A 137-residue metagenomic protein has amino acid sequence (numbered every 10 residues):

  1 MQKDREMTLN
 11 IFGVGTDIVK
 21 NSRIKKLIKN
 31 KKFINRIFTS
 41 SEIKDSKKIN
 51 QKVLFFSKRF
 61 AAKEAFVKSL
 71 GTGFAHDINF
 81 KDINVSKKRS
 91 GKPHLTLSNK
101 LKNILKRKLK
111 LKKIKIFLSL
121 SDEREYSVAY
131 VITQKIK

Functional and structural regions predicted by a protein language model:
Q2-K137: Core catalytic alpha/beta fold that binds nucleotide/phospho-ligands
